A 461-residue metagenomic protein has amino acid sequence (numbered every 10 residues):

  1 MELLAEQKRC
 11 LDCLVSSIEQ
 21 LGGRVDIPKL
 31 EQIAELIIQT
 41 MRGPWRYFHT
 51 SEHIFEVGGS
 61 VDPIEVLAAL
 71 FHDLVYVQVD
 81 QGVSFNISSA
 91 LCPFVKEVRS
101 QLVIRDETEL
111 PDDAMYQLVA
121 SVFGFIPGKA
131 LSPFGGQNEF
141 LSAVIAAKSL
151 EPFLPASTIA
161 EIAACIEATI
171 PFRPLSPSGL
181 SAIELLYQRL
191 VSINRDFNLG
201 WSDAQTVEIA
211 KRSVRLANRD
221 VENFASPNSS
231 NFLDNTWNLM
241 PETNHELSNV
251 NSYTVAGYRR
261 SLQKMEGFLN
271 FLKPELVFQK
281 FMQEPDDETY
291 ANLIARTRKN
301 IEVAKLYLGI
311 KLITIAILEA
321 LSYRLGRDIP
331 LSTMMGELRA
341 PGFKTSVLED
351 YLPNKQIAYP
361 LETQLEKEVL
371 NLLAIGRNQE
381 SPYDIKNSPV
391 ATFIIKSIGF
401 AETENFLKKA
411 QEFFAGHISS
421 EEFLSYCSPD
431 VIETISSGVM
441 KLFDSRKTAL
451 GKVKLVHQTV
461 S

Functional and structural regions predicted by a protein language model:
M1-F125, S132: Acidic/His-rich, divalent-metal-binding segments that scaffold phosphate/diphosphate chemistry
E2-E6, F71-Y76, D80-G82, I87 (+2 more regions): Divalent metal-dependent phosphate-bond-processing catalytic cores, especially two-metal-ion Mg2+/Mn2+ enzymes that act
L11, V15, E31-A34, E139 (+3 more regions): An amphipathic alpha-helix signature
R24-I33, F153-A163: Short, surface-exposed acidic
T50, S60, L141, T158 (+1 more regions): General structural signal for secondary-structure boundaries
V57, G135-P152: An active-site-proximal "capping" alpha-helix that borders the catalytic cofactor pocket
